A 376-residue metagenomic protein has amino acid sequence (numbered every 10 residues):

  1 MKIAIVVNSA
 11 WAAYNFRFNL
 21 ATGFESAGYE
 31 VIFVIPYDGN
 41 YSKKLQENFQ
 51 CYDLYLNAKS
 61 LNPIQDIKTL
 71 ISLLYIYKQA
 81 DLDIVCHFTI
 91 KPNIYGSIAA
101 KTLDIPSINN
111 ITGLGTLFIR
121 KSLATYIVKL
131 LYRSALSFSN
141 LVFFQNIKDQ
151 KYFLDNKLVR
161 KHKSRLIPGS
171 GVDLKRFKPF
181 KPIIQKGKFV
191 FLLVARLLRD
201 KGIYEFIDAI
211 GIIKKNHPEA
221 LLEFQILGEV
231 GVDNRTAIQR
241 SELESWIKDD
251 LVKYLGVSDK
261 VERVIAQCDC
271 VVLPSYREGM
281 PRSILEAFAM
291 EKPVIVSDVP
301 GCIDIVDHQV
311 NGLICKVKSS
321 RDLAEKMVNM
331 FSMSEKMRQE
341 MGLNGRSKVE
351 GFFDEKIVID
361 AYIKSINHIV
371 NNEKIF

Functional and structural regions predicted by a protein language model:
I35-G39, V194, E223-I238: Glycosyltransferase donor-sugar binding loop
Y52-D53, R133-P179: Donor nucleotide-sugar binding/catalytic pocket of nucleotide-sugar-dependent glycosyltransferases
H87-N93, I111: Short His-centered aromatic/hydrophobic patch
I183-K201, F206-I210, F224-Q225: Conserved donor-binding/catalytic core segment of Leloir-type glycosyltransferases
V257, Y276: Aromatic "clamp/platform" in nucleotide-sugar-dependent glycosyltransferases that forms part of the donor/acceptor
P293-V296, V306: Short hydrophobic beta-strand element within catalytic cores of glycosyltransferases and related nucleotide-activated
H308-Q309, L313-S320, N329-E335: Conserved acidic donor-binding segment of nucleotide-sugar-dependent glycosyltransferases
D322, N329, K336-F352, V358-K364: A short, well-ordered alpha-helix in the C-terminal region of glycosyltransferases
